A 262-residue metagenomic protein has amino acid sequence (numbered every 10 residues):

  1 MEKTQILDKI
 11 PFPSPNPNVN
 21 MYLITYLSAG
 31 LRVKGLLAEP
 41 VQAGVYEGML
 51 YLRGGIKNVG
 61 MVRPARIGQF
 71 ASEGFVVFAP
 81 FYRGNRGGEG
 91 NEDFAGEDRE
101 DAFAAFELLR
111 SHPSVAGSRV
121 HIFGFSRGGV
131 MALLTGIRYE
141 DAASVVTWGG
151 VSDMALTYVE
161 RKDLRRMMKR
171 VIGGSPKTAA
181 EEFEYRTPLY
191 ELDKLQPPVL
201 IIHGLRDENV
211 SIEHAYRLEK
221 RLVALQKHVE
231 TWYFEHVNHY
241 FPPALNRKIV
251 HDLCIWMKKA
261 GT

Functional and structural regions predicted by a protein language model:
K3-Q42: N-terminal cap/lid segment of alpha/beta-hydrolase-fold proteins
G44-Y46, Y51-G90: Short substrate-entry loop that stabilizes the transition state in hydrolases
D93-P113: Alpha/beta-hydrolase active-site loop
V115-S126: Alpha/beta-hydrolase fold nucleophile elbow
G129-E140: Short glycine-enriched nucleophile-adjacent loop and the immediately C-terminal alpha-helix near the catalytic center
A155-E191, P197: Mobile cap/lid helix-loop segments that gate and shape the active-site cleft of serine hydrolases
L195, I201-H203, D207: Short beta-strand/loop motif that positions the catalytic acidic residue of the alpha/beta-hydrolase fold
Y216, V223-T262: C-terminal catalytic histidine-bearing segment of alpha/beta-hydrolase fold enzymes
